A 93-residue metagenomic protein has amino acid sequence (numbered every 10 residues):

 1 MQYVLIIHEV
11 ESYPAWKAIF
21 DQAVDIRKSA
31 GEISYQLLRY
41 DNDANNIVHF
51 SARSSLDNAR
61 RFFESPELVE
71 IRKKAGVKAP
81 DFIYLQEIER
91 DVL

Functional and structural regions predicted by a protein language model:
Q2, A30-V48, E70-L93: Glycine-rich beta-strand-turn "strand-cap" elements at beta-sheet edges
Q2-E9, Q36-S65: Short, well-ordered beta-strand segments in beta-rich or mixed alpha/beta enzyme and ligand-binding folds
V4, E9, W16, G31 (+2 more regions): A general marker of short, structured functional hotspots
S12-Y35, E67-E70: Short amphipathic alpha-helical segments
D21, F63-E64, I83: Compositionally biased, low-structure terminal segments
